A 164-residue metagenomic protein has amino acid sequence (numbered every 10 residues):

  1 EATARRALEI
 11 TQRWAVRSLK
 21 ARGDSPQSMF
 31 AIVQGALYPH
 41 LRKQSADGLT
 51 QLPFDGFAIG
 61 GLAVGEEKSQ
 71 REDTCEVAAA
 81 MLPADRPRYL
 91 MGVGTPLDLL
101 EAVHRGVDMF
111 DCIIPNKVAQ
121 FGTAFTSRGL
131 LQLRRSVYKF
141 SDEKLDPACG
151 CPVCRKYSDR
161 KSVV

Functional and structural regions predicted by a protein language model:
E1-D24, S136-K139: Non-catalytic, usually N-terminal nucleic-acid engagement modules in DNA/RNA processing proteins
A21-F30, Q34-L145: Glycine-rich phosphate/ribose-binding loops and adjacent secondary-structure elements that form binding surfaces
A148: Residues immediately within or flanking Cys/His clusters that coordinate Zn2+ in small zinc-binding modules
C151-C154: Short cysteine clusters
Y157: Cys/His-rich metal-chelating microdomains
K161-V164: Conserved small/polar residues in nucleotide/adenosyl-binding loops
